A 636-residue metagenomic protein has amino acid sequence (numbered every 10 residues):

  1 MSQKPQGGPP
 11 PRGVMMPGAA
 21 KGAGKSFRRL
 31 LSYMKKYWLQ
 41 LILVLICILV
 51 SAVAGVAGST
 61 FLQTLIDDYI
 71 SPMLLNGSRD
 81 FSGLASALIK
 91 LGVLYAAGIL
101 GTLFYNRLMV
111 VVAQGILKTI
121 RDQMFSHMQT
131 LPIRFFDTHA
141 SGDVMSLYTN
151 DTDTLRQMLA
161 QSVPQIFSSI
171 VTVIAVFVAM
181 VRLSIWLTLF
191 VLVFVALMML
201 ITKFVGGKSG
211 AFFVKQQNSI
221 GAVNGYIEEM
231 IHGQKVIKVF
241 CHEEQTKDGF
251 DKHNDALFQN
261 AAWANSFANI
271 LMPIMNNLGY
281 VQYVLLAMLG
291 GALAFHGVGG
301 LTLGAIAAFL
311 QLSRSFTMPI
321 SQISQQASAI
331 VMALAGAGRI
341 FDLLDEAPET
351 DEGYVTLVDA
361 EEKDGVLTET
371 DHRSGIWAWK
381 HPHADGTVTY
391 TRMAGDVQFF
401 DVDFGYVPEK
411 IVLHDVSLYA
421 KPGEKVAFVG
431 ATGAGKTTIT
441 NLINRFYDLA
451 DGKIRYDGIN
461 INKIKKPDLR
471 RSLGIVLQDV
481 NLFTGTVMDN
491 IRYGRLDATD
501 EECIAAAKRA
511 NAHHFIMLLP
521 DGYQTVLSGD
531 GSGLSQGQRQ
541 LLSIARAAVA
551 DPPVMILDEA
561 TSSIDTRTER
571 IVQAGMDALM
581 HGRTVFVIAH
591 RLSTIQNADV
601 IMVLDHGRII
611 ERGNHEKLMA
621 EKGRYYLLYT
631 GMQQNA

Functional and structural regions predicted by a protein language model:
M15-A23, I46-C47, A54-D67, A85 (+13 more regions): Juxtamembrane helix-loop junctions of ABC transporter transmembrane domains
G22-W38, V144: A short amphipathic helical element positioned immediately N-terminal to and/or at the very start of a transmembrane
L41-F104, V181-W186, V284, M288 (+1 more regions): Transmembrane helix-loop-helix hairpins at lipid-water interfaces of multipass membrane proteins, especially the type-1
I46, G101, Y105, A113 (+3 more regions): Hydrophobic alpha-helical transmembrane segments of ABC transporter permease domains
P72, A179-V193, W263, F267-G338 (+2 more regions): Helix-loop-helix
G77, A360-A636: ABC-type nucleotide-binding domain
I133-R134, N150-L159, V163, F167 (+5 more regions): An intracellular "coupling" helix at the cytosolic face of ABC transporter transmembrane type-1 domains
